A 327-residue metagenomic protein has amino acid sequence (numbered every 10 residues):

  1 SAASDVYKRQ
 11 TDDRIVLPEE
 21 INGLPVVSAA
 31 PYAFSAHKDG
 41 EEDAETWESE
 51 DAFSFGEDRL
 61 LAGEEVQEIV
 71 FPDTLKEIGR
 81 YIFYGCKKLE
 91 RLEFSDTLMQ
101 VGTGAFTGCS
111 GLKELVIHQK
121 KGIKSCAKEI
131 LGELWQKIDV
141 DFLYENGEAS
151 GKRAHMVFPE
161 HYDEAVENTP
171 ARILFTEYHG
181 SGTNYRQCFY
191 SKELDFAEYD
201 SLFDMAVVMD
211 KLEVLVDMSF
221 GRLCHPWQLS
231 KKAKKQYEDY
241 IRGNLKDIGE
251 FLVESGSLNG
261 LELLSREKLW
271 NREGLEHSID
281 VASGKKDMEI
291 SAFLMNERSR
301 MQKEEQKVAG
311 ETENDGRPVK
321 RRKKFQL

Functional and structural regions predicted by a protein language model:
S1, R9-V27, D39-E77, K87-Q100 (+5 more regions): Structural signature of tandem-repeat unit edges
V6: Active-site loops and adjacent core secondary-structure elements that bind or stabilize anionic groups
A33, R59, Y81-I82, A105: C-terminal per-repeat helix/turn "cap" of leucine-rich repeat
G221-Y237, N259-L261: Repeat-mediated protein-protein interaction surfaces in helical alpha-solenoids
L263-L264, L294: Conserved hydrophobic site in ankyrin repeats
R266-V281: Short, charge-rich amphipathic alpha-helical segments embedded in non-transmembrane helical bundles/solenoids
D280-L327: Charge-dense, extended regions
